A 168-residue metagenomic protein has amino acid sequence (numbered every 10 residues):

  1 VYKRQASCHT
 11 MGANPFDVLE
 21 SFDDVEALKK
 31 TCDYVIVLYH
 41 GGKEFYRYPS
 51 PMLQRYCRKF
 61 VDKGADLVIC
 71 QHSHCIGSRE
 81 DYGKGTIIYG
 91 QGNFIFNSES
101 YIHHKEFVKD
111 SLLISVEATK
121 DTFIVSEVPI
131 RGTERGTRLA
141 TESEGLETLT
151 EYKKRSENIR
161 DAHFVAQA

Functional and structural regions predicted by a protein language model:
K3-A168: Acidic, metal/ion-coordinating pockets
